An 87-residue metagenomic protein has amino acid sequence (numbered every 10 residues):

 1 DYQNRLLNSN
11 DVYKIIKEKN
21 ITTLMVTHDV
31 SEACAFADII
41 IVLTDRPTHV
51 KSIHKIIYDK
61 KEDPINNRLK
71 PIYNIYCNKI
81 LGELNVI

Functional and structural regions predicted by a protein language model:
D1-Y2, I75-I87: Extended, non-globular alpha-helical segments
R5-K19: Helical segment within the ABC ATPase nucleotide-binding domain
N20-V26: Conserved H-loop
D29-A35: Conserved H-loop
A35-V42: Conserved catalytic segment of ABC-fold P-loop ATPases
D45-Y76: Conserved beta-strand-loop-alpha-helix hinge in the C-terminal portion of ABC ATPase nucleotide-binding domains
